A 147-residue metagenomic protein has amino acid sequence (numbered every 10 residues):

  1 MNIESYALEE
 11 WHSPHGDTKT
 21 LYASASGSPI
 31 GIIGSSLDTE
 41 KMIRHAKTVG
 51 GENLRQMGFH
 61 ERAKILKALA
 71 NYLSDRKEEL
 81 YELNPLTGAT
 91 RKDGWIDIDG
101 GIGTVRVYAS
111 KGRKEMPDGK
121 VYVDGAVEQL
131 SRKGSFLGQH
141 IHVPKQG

Functional and structural regions predicted by a protein language model:
M1-G134: N-terminal Rossmann-like NAD(P)+-binding subdomain of aldehyde/semialdehyde dehydrogenases
S135-G147: Donor nucleotide-activated moiety binding/catalytic core segment of transferases that use nucleotide-activated donors
